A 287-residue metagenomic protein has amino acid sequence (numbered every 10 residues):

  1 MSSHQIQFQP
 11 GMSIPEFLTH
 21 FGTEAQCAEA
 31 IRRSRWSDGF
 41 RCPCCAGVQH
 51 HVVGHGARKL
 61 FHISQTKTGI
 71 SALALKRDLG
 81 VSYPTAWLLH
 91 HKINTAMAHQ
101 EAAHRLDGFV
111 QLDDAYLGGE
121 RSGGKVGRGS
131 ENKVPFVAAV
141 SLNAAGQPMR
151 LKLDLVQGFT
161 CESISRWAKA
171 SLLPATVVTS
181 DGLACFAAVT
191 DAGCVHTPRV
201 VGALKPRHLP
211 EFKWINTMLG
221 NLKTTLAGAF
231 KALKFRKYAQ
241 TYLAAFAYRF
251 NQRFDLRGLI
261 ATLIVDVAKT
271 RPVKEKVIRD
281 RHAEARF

Functional and structural regions predicted by a protein language model:
M1-F287: Residue-level recognition of single "structural anchor" positions that define or cap local secondary structure
